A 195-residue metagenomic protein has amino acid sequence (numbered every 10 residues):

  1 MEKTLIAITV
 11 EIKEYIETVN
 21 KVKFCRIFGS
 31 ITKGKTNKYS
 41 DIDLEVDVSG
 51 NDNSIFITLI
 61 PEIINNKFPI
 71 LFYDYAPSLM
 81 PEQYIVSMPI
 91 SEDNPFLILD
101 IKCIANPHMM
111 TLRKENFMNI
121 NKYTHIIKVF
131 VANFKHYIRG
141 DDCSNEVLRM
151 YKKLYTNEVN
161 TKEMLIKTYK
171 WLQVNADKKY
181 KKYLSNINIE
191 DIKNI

Functional and structural regions predicted by a protein language model:
M1-E17, K33-K38, S49-I195: Catalytic core of pol beta-like nucleotidyltransferases
V22-I31: Short gly/ser-rich loop at a beta-strand->alpha-helix junction or flexible surface loop bordering the NTP-binding
D41: Divalent metal-coordination and catalytic microenvironments
